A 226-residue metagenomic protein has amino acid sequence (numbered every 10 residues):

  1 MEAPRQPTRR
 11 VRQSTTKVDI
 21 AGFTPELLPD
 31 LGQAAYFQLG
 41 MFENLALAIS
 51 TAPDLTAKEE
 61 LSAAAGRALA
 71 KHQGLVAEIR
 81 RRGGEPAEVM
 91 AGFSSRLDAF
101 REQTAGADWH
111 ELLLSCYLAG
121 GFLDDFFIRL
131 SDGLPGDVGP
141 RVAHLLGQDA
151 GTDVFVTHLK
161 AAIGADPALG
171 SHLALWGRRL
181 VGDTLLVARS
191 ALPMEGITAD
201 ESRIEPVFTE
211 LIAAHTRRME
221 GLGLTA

Functional and structural regions predicted by a protein language model:
M1-L61: Short, extreme N-terminal leader segments that mark the start of a protein/domain
R12-G32, G92-C116: Acidic/His metal-coordination segments adjacent to aromatic residues that form catalytic metal sites in metalloenzymes
E26-Q33, L55-A70, L112, D137-G151: Alpha-helical scaffold segments that form or flank carboxylate-/histidine-based iron centers
Q38, L112-D124, F208, I212-G223: Extended alpha-helical coiled-coil scaffold domains characteristic of the BAR superfamily
M41-S62, T104, G120-D137: Helix-loop segments that flank and shape redox-cofactor active sites
A64-F93: Conserved alpha-helical segments that form or flank metal/cofactor-binding pockets of metalloenzymes
F127-L185: A contiguous pocket-lining binding segment that forms or flanks enzyme active sites
L169-A226: Extended, helix-rich structural scaffolds rather than catalytic motifs
